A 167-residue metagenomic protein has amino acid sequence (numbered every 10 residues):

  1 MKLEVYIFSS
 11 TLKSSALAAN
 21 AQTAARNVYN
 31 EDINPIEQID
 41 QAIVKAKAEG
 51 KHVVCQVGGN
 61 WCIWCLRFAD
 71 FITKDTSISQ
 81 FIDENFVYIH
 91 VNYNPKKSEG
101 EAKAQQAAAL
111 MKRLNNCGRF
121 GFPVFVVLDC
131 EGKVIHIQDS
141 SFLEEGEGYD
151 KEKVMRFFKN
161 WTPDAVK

Functional and structural regions predicted by a protein language model:
M1-Q22: Bacterial Sec-dependent N-terminal signal peptides
L17-I33: N-proximal helix/coil linker or "cap" segments that precede and/or mark the start of modular domains
P35-K51: A short beta-strand-turn-helix
E49-N60: Short active-site neighborhood of thiol/selenol oxidoreductases, capturing the structured segment around
C62-L66, F125: The canonical Cys-X-X-Cys-His
L66-F81: Typically the conserved alpha-helix immediately C-terminal to a functionally engaged Cys/Sec in thioredoxin-like
Y88-V134: Thioredoxin-like thiol-disulfide oxidoreductase module
F120-D164: Non-catalytic, surface beta->alpha helical segment in thiol-disulfide oxidoreductase systems
